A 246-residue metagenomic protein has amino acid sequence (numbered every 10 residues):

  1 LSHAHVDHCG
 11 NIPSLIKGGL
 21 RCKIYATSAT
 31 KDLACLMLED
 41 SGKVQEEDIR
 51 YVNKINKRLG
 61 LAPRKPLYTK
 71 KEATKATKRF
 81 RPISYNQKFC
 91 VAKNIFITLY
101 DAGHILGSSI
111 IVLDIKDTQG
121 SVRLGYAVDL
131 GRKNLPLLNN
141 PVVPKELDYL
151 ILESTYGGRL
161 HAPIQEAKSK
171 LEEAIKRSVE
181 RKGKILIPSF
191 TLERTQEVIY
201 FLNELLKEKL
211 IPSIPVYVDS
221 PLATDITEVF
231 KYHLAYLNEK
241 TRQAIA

Functional and structural regions predicted by a protein language model:
S2: P-loop NTPase motor catalytic core
H5-C9, L15-E197, N203-L210: His/Asp/Glu-rich metal-coordinating catalytic cores of metallo-dependent phosphodiesterases/hydrolases acting on
E46-I55, T227-A246: Acidic, Ser/Thr-rich peripheral helices and adjacent loops at domain boundaries
E193-R194, P215-Y232: Short, conserved secondary-structure transition motifs
E208-P221, K240-A246: Acidic, His- and aromatic-enriched active-site or binding-groove loops in soluble protein domains that engage sugars
